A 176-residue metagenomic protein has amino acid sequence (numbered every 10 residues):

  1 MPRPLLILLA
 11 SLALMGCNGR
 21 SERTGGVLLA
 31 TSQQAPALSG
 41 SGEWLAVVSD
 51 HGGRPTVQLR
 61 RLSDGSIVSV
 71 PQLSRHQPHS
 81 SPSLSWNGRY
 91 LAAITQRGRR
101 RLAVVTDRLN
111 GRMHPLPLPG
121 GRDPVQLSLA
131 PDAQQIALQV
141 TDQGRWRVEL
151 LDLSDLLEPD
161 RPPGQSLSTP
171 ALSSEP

Functional and structural regions predicted by a protein language model:
M1-C17: Sec-dependent bacterial lipoprotein signal peptides
P2, C17-P176: Sequence signature of WD/YWTD-type beta-propeller architectures
